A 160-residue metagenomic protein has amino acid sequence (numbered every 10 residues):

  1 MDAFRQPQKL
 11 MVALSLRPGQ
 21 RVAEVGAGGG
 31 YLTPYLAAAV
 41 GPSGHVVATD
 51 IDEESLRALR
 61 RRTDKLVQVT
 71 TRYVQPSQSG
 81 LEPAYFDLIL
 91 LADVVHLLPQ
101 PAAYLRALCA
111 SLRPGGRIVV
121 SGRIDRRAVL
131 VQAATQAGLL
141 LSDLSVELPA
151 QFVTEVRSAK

Functional and structural regions predicted by a protein language model:
D2-Q20: Conserved alpha-helix/loop element of class I SAM-dependent methyltransferases that forms part of the SAM/SAH-binding
G19, S77-I89: A short acidic, Gly/Pro-enriched loop at the edge of an enzyme's catalytic core that lines a small-molecule cofactor
G19-G28: Conserved class I S-adenosyl-L-methionine
A37-A38, A102-R117: A short glycine-rich, Lys/Arg-flanked "PGG" loop and its adjoining helix->strand segment in the class I
D52: Conserved SAM/SAH-binding beta-strand->alpha-helix loop
K65-S77: Conserved SAM-binding strand-loop segment of SAM-dependent methyltransferases
D87-P101: A short SAM/SAH-binding and catalytic strip from SAM-dependent methyltransferases
